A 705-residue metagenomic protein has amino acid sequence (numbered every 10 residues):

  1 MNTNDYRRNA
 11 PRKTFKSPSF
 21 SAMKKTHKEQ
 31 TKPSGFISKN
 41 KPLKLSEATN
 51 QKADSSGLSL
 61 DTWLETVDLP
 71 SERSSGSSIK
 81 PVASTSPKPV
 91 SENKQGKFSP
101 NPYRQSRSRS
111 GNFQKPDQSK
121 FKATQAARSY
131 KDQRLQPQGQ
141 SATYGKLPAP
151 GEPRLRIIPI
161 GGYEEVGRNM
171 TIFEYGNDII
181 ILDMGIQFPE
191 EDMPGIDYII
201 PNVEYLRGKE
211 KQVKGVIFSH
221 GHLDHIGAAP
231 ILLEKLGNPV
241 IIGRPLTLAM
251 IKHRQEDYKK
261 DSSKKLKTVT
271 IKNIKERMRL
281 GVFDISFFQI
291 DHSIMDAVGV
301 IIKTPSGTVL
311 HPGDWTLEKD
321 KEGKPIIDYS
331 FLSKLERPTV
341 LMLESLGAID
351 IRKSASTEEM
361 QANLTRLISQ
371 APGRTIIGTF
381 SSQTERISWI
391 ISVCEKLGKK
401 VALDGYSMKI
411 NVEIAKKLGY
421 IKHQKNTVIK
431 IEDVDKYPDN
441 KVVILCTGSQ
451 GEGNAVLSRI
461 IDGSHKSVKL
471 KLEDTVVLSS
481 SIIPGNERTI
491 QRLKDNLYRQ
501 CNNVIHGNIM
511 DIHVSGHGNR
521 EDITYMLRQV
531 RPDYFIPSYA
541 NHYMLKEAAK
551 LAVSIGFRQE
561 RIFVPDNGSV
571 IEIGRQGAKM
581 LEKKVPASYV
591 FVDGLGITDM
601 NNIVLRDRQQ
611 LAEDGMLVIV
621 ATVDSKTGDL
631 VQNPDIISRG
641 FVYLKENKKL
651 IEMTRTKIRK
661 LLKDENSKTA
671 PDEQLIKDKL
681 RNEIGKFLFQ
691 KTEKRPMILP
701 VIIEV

Functional and structural regions predicted by a protein language model:
M1-A149: Intrinsically disordered, low-complexity RNA-associated tracts
Q125-I217, H222-K436, A455-K469, R488-R492: His/Asp/Glu-rich metal-coordinating catalytic cores of metallo-dependent phosphodiesterases/hydrolases acting on
Y163, Q187-Y198, Q212-V213, H506-I509 (+4 more regions): A glycine- and charged-residue-rich anion-binding loop/surface
Q255, A552, L688: Conserved hydrophobic residues forming the short capping helix/wall of the S-adenosyl-L-methionine
N273, D566, K694-I698: Short Gly/Ser/Thr- and Asp/Glu-enriched loop/turn motifs at secondary-structure junctions
I349-S479, I483-R531, I536-I651, K657-A670 (+2 more regions): Hard-cation-handling environments
T669-V705: C-terminal tails and terminal domains of large nucleic-acid-associated and other macromolecular-machine proteins
